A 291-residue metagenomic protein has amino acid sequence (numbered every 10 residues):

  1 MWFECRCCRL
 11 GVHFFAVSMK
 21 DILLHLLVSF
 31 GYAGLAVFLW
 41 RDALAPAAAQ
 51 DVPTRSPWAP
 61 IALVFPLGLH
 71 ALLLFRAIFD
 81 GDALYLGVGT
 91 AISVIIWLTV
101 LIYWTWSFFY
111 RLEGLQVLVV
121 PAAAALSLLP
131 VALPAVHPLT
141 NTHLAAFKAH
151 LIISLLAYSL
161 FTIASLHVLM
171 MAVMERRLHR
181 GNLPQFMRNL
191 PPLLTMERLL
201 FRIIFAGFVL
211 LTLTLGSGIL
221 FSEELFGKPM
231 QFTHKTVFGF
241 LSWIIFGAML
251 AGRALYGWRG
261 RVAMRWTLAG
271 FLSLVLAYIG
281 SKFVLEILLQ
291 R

Functional and structural regions predicted by a protein language model:
V17-Y32, A157-F161, L288-L289: Hydrophobic transmembrane alpha-helical segments in integral membrane proteins
H25-A47: N-terminal signal-anchor/start-transfer transmembrane helix
T54-P60, G89-T90, E113-A124, A263-L268: Cytoplasmic-side transmembrane-helix entry/capping segments in multi-pass membrane proteins
L69-L118, I219-V237: Membrane-interface helix-loop-helix modules in multi-pass inner-membrane proteins
S107-L156: Hydrophobic alpha-helical segments and helix pairs
S217-S222, W243-G257: Transmembrane alpha-helical segments of integral membrane proteins
A251-S273: Interfacial loop-to-transmembrane junctions
Y278-R291: Juxtamembrane boundary at the C-terminal end of a transmembrane helix
